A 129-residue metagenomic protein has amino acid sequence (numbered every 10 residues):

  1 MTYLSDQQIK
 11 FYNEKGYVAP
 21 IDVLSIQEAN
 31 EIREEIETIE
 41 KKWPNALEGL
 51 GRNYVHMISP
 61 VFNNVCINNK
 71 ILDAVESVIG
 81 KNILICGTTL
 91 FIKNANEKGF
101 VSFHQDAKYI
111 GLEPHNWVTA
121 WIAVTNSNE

Functional and structural regions predicted by a protein language model:
M1-E113: Non-heme Fe(II)-dependent double-stranded beta-helix
H104, G111-E129: Short, conserved beta-strand element in jelly-roll/cupin
